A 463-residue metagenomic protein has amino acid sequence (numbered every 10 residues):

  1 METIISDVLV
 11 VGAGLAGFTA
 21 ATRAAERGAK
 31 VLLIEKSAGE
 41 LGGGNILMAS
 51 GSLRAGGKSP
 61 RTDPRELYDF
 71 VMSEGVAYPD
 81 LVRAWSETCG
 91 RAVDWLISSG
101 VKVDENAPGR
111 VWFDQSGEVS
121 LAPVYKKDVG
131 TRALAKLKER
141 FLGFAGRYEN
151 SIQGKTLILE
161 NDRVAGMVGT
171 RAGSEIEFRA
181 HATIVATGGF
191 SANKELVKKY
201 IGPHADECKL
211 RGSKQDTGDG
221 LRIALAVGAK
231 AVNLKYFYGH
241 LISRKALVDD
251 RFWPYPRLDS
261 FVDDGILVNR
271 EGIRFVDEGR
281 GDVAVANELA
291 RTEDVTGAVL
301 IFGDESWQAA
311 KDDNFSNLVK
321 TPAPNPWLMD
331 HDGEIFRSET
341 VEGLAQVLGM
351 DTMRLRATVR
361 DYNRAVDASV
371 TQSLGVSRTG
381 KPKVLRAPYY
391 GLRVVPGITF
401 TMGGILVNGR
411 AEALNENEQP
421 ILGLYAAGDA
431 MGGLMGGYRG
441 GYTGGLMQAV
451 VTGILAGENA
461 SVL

Functional and structural regions predicted by a protein language model:
M1-V8, E26, M435, R439: Extreme N-terminal leader/targeting segments of oxidoreductases
V8-L33: N-terminal Rossmann-like FAD-binding beta1-loop-alpha1 element of flavoenzymes
G12, A180, A186-T187, R270 (+1 more regions): Short, well-ordered coil/turn residues at beta-beta hairpins and beta-strand->alpha-helix junctions within
K36-R147, S151-T156, E195, G265-V268 (+3 more regions): Conserved N-terminal/central alpha/beta ligand/cofactor-binding core
T156, R354-R439: A glycine-rich dinucleotide-binding beta-alpha-beta segment and adjacent secondary-structure elements that constitute
I158-E177, T183: Conserved beta-strand-loop-beta-strand element in the redox core of flavoprotein oxidoreductases
S174, F178-L247, L446, L455: Glycine-rich loop(s) and the adjacent beta-strand/alpha-helix scaffold that form part
L221-I223, V227-M350: An anion/pyrophosphate-binding glycine-rich loop and adjacent beta-alpha core in soluble alpha-beta enzymes
